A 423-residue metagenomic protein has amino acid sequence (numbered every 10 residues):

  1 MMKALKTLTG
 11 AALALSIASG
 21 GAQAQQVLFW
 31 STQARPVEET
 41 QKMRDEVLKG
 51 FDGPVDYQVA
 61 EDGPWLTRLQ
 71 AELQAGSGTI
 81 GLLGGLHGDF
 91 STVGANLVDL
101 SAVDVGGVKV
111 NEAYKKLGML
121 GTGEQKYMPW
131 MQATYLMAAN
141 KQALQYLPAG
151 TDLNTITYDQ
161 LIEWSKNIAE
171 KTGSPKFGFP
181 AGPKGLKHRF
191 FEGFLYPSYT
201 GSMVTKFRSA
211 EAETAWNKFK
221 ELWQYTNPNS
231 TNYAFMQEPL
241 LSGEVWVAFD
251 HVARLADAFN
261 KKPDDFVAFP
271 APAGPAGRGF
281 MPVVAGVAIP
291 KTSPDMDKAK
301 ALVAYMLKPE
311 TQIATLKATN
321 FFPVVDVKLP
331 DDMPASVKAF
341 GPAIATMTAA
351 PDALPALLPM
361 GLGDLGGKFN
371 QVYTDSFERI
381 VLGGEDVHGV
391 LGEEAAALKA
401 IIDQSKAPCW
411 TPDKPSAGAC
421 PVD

Functional and structural regions predicted by a protein language model:
Q26-L28, E46-E112, Q145-P148, V247 (+1 more regions): Extracytoplasmic "Venus flytrap"/periplasmic binding protein-like
Q26-R44, D364: Extracytoplasmic "Venus flytrap"
E39, Q142-A143, T172, Y305-K328: Periplasmic-binding protein-like
L86-T134, D159-I162, V267-F269, P421: Hinge/lid segment of periplasmic solute-binding proteins
E124-W130, Y135, D159-V204, V245: Extracytoplasmic/periplasmic solute-binding protein
E163-I168, S202-N232: Glycine-centered hinge/linker elements that transmit conformational signals in sensory and ligand-binding systems
R189-F190, N217-K298: Extracytoplasmic/periplasmic substrate-binding proteins
A318-R379, A407-D423: Long, aromatic- and glycine/proline-rich binding clefts that accommodate carbohydrate-like moieties
